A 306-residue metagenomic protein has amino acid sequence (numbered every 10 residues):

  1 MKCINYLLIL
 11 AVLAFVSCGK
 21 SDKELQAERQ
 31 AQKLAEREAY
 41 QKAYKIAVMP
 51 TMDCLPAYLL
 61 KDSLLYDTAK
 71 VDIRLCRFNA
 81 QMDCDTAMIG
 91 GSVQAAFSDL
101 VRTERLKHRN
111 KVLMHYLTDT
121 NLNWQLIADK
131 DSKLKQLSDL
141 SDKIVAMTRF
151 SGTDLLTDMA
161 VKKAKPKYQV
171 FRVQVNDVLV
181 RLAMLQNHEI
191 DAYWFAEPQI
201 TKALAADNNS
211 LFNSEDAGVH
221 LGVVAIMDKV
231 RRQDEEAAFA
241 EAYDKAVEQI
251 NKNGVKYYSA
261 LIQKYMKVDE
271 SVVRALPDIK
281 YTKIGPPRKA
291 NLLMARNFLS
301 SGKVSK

Functional and structural regions predicted by a protein language model:
K2-I9: Sec-dependent signal peptide recognition, specifically the positively charged N-region followed immediately by
A14-S17: C-terminal motif of bacterial Sec signal peptides marking the signal peptidase cleavage site
S21-Y44, M52, A192, Y257-K306: An extracytoplasmic/periplasmic, membrane-proximal ligand-sensing/linker region
D22-P166, R172, M184, D191-E197 (+2 more regions): Short, glycine-/small- and polar/acidic-enriched structural segments that line small-molecule recognition paths
Y44-K45, I144-M147, D228-R231, D244-N251 (+1 more regions): Second-shell loop/turn segments in exported
L60, L106, A203, I262 (+1 more regions): A generic structural signal for nonpolar/aromatic side chains embedded in well-ordered alpha-helices
V101, P166-I262: Pocket-lining segment of extracytoplasmic ligand-binding domains
